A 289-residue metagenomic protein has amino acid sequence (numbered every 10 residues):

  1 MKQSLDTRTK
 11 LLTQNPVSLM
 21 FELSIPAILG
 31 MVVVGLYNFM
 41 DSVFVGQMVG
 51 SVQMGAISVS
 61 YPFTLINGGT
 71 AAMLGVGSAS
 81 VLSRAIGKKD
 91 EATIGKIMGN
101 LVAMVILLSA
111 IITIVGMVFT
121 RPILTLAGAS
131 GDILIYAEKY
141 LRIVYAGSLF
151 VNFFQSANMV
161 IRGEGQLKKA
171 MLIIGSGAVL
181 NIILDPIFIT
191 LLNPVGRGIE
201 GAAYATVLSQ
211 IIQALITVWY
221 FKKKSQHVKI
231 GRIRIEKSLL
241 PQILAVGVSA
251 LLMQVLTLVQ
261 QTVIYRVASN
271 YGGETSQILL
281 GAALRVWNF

Functional and structural regions predicted by a protein language model:
M1-S24, L82-L149, P194-V248: Short alpha-helical transmembrane segments in multi-pass integral membrane proteins
I28-S80, V144-V151, G247-F289: Transmembrane helix-bundle signature of multi-pass secondary active exporters and lipid flippases
M54-I114, V151-A170, L279-F289: Small-residue-rich hydrophobic transmembrane alpha-helices
Y61-T64, L108, S176-N181, A205-Q213 (+1 more regions): Transmembrane alpha-helical core residues of multi-pass small-molecule transporters, especially secondary transporters
I66-G69, N181-P186, A214-V218, N288-F289: Hydrophobic transmembrane alpha-helices of multi-pass small-molecule transporters
V105, V160-I187, E200, V207: Alpha-helical transmembrane segments of multi-pass membrane transporters/permeases
G116, M159, D185, I189 (+2 more regions): Structural signal for membrane-spanning alpha-helices in multi-pass inner-membrane proteins, emphasizing helix cores
